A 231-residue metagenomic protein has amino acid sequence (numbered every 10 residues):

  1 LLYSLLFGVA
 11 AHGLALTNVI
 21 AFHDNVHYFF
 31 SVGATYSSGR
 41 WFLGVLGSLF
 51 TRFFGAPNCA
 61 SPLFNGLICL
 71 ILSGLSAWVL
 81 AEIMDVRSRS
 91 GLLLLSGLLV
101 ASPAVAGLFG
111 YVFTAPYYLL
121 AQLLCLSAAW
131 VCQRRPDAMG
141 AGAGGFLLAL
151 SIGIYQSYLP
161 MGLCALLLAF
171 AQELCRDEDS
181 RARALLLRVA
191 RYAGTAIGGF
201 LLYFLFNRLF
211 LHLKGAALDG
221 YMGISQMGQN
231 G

Functional and structural regions predicted by a protein language model:
A10-H12, G55, R188-G231: Membrane-lumen/periplasm interface segments of specific transmembrane helices in polyprenyl phosphate-linked
A10-Y28, A34-L46, Y155: Extracytoplasmic catalytic/substrate-binding loops of multi-pass membrane glycan-assembly enzymes
A34-L67, I71: Short hydrophobic/aromatic helix or loop-helix immediately within or flanking a transmembrane segment in polytopic
Y36, R40, S90-Q133, G153-Y158 (+1 more regions): Membrane-interface micro-motifs in multi-pass membrane enzymes
L67-R89, S127-V131: Transmembrane-helix motifs of polytopic, lipid-linked glycan transferases
C125-A141, E173-S180: Membrane-interface transmembrane helices that cradle and orient dolichyl/undecaprenyl
G140-Q156, M161-G162, L167: Membrane-interface alpha helices of multi-pass inner-membrane proteins
M161-F200: Perimembrane helix-loop-helix junctions
